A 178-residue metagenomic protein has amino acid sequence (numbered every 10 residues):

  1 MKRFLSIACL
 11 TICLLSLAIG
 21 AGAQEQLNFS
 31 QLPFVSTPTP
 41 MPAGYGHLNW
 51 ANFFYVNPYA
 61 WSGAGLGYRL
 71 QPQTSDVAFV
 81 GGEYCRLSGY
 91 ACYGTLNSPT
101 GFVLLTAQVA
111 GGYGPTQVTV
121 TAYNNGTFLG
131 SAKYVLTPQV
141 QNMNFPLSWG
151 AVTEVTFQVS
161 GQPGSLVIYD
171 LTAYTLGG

Functional and structural regions predicted by a protein language model:
M1-C9: Bacterial N-terminal signal peptides that target proteins for export
A8-S16: Bacterial N-terminal signal peptides
I19-A23: Sec/Tat signal peptide C-region and signal peptidase I cleavage site
Q24-T95, P99, Y123: N-terminal targeting leaders for non-cytosolic proteins
Q24-V56, A122-G178: Terminal, low-complexity interaction segments
S98, V109-Y113, N124, L136: Non-cytosolic beta-sheet module surface loops
P99-T106, V152: Extended extracellular/luminal ectodomain segments enriched in beta-structured repeat modules
Q108-V118, Q162-G164: Extended, low-complexity, turn-rich repeat/linker tracts enriched in Gly/Pro/Ser/Thr and Asp/Glu that occur
